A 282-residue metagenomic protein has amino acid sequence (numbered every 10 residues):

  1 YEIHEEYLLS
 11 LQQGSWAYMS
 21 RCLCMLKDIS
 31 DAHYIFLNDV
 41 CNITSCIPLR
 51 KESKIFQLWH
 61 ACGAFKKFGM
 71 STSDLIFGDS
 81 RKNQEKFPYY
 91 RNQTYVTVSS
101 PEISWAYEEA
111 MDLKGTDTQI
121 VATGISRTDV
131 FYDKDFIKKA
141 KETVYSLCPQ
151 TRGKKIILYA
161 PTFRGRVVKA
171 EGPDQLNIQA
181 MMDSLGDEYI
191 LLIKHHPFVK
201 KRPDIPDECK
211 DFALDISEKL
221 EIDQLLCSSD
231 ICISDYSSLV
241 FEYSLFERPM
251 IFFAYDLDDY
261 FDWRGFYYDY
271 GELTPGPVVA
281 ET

Functional and structural regions predicted by a protein language model:
Y1-D135: Active-site and donor-binding regions of nucleotide-sugar-utilizing enzymes
M19-A32, P197-F241: Donor nucleotide-activated moiety binding/catalytic core segment of transferases that use nucleotide-activated donors
M25-D28, P48, Y89, Q150 (+3 more regions): Structural alpha-helical scaffold elements that stabilize or flank donor/cofactor-binding regions in carbohydrate
H33, R91-V96, I190, S228-I231 (+1 more regions): Short active-site oxyanion
L37, V98, S234, A280-E281: Short beta-strand scaffold positions
S45-A64, L176-A180, R248-D259: A short, gly/pro- and small-residue-rich
I120-I205, A280: Conserved catalytic-core segment of nucleotide-activated headgroup transferases in glycan assembly
P206-C209, S238-T282: Catalytic binding pocket for nucleotide-activated donors in carbohydrate/polymer assembly enzymes
